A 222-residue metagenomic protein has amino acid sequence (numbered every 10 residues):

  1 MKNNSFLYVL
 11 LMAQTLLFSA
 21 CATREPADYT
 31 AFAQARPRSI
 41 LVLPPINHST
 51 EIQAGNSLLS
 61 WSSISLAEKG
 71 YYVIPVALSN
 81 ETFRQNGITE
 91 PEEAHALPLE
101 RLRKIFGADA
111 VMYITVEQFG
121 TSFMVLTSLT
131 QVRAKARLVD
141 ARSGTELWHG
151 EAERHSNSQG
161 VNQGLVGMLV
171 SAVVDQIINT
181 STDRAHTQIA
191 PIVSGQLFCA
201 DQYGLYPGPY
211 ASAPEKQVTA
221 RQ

Functional and structural regions predicted by a protein language model:
M1-L10: Bacterial N-terminal signal peptides that target proteins for export
C21-R38, I105, A141-Q222: C-terminal/domain-edge helix-coil "capping" segments
P37-H48: Short beta-strand segments enriched in small/hydrophobic residues
P45-N47, Y71, L78-S79, V116-F119 (+2 more regions): Solvent-exposed coil/turn segments that connect beta secondary-structure elements in extracytoplasmic/periplasmic
S49-Y113, T145, H149, Q176-I177 (+1 more regions): N-terminal segment of the mature soluble domain
K104-F119, V125-L129: Mid-length scaffold segments of soluble, non-membrane domains
T130-A134: Short, surface-exposed coil-to-beta transition loops
